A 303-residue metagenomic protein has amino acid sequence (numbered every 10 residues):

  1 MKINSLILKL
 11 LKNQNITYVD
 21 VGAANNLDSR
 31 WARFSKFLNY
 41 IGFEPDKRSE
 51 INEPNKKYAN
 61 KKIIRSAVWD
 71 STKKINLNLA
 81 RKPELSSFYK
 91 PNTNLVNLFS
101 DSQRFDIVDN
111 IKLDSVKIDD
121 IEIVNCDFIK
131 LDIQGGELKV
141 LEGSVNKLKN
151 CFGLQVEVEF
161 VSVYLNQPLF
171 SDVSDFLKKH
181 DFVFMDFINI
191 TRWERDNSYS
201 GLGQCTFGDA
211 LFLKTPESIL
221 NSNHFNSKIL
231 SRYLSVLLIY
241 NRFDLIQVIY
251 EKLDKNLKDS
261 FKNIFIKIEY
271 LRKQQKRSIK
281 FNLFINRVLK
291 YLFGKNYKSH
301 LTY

Functional and structural regions predicted by a protein language model:
M1-Y303: Phosphate/nucleotide-binding beta-alpha loop and adjacent structural elements of enzyme active sites
